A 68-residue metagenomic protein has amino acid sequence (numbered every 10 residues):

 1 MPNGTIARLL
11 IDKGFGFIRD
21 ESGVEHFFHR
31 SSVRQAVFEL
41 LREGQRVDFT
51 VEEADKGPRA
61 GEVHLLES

Functional and structural regions predicted by a protein language model:
M1-I11: Structural detector for short beta-strands of small beta-barrel domains
G4, G44, A60: Residue-level signature of catalytic and energy-coupling elements of molecular machines, predominantly ATP/GTP-dependent
R8, D20, E62-L65: A residue-level detector for short acidic-glycine micro-motifs
L10, E21, E53-D55: A generic beta-sheet turn/junction motif
K13-I18: Short aromatic-glycine-enriched beta-strand elements
E25-V37: Beta-strand/loop nucleic-acid-binding surfaces
R34-D48: Short nucleic-acid-contacting surface segments enriched for D/E, G, S/T with interspersed K/R
E52-S68: OB-fold/S1-family single-stranded nucleic acid-binding modules
